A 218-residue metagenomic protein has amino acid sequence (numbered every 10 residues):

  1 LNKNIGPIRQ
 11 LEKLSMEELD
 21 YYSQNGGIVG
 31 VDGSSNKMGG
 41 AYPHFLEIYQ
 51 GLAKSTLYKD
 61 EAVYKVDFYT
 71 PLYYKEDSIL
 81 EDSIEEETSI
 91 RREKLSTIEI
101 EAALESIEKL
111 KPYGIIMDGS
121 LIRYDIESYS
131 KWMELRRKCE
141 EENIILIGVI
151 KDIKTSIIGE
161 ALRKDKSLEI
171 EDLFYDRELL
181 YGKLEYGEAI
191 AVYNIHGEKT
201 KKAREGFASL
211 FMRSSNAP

Functional and structural regions predicted by a protein language model:
L1-Y21, G26, E81-D82, T88-G114 (+1 more regions): Long, contiguous domain-sized segments
G26-N36: Two-metal-ion RNase H-like nuclease active-site motif
N36-D77: Acidic, metal-ligating active-site segments
